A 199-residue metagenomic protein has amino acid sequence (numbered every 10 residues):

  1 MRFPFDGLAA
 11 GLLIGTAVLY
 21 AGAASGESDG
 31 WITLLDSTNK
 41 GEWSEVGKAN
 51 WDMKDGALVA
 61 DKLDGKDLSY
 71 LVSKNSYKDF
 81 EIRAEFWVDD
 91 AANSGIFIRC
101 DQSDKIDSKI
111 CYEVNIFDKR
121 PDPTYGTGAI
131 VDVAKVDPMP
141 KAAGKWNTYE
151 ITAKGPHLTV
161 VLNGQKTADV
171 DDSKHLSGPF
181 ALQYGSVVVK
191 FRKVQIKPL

Functional and structural regions predicted by a protein language model:
M1-G11: Bacterial N-terminal signal peptides that target proteins for export
A9-Y20: Bacterial N-terminal signal peptides
G22-L199: Carbohydrate-interacting regions of secretory-pathway proteins
